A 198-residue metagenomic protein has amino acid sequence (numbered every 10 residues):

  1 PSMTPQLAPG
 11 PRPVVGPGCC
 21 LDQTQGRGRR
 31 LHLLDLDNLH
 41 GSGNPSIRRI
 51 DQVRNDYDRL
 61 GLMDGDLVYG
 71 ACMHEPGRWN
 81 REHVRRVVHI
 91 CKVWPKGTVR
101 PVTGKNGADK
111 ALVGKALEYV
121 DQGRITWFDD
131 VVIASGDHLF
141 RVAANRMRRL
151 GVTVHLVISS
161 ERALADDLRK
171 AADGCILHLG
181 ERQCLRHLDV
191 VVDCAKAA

Functional and structural regions predicted by a protein language model:
P1-M3, A198: Short intrinsically disordered terminal tails
T4-K110, G114, E118, R149 (+1 more regions): Domain-level signal for Mg2+-assisted phosphodiester chemistry and nucleotide/NA-binding surfaces in nucleic-acid
W79-A198: Nuclease catalytic cores that cleave nucleic-acid phosphodiester bonds, predominantly acidic two-metal-ion
